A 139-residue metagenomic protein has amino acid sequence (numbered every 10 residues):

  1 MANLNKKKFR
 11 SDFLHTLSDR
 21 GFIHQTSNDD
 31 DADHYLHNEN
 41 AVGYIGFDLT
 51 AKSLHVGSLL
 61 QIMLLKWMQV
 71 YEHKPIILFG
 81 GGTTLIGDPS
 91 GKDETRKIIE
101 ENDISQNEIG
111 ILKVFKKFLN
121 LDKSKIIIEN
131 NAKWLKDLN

Functional and structural regions predicted by a protein language model:
M1-N139: NTP-dependent nucleotidyl-transfer catalytic core
